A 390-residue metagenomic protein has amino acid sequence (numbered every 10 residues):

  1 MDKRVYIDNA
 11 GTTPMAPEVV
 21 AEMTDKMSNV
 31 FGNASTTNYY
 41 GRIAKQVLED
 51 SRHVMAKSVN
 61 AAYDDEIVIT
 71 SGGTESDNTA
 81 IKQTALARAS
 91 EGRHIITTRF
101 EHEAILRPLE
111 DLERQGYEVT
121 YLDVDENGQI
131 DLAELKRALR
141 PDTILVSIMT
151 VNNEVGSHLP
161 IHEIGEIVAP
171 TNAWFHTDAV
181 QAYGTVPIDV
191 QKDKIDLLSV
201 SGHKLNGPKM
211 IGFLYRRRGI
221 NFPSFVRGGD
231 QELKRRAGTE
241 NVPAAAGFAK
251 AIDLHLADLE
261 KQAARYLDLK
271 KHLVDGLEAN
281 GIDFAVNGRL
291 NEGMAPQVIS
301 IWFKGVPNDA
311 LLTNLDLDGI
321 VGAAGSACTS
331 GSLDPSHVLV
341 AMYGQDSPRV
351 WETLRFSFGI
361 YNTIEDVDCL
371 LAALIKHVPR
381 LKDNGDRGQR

Functional and structural regions predicted by a protein language model:
M1-R390: Pyridoxal 5′-phosphate
